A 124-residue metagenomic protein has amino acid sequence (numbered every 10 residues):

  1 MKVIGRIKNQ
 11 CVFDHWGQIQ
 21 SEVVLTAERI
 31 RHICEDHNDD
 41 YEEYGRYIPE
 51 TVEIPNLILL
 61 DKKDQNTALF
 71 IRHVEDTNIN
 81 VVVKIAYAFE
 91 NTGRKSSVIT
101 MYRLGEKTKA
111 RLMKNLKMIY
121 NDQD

Functional and structural regions predicted by a protein language model:
M1-D124: Ribonuclease/tRNase effector modules and their secretory precursors
